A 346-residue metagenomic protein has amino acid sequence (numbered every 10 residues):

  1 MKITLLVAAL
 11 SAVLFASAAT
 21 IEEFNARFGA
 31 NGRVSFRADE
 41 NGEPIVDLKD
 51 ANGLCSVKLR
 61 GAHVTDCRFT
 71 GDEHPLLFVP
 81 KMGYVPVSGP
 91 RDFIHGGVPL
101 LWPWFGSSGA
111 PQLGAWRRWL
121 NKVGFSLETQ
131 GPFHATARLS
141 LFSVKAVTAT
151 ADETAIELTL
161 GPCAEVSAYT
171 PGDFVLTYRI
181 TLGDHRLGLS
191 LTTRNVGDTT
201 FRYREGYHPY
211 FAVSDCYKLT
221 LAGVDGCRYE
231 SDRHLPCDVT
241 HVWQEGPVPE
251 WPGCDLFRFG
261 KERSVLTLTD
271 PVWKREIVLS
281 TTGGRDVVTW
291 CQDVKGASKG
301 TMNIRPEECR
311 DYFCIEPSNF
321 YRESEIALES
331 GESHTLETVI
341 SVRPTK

Functional and structural regions predicted by a protein language model:
K2-A8: Sec-dependent signal peptide recognition, specifically the positively charged N-region followed immediately by
A9-S17: Hydrophobic h-region of N-terminal signal peptides that target proteins for export in Gram-negative bacteria
S17-P99, E262-R285, D293-V294, E332-K346: Beta-strand-rich N-terminal accessory domains
N25, V34-E40, L120-G183: Extended, loop-rich substrate-binding clefts of extracytoplasmic carbohydrate-active enzymes
D66, L160-P209: Acidic, contiguous internal or C-terminal segments within carbohydrate-active enzymes that form a structured patch used
S88-A137, A222-P247, P252-C254, R263-S264: Beta-strand/loop-rich accessory regions of lumenal/periplasmic or secreted enzymes, predominantly carbohydrate-active
T200-R202, P209-V287: Active-site/ligand-binding surface loops and adjacent short beta/alpha elements that line catalytic pockets across
Y321-T335: Intrinsically disordered, low-complexity Pro/Gly/Ser/Thr-rich segments with frequent PxxP/GP/PP motifs and embedded
